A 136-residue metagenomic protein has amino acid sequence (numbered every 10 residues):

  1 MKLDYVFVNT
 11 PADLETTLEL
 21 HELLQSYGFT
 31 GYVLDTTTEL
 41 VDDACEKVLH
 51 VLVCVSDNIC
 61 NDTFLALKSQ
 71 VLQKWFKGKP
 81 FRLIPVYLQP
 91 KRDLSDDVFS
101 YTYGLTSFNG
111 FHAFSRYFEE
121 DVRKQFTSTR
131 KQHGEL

Functional and structural regions predicted by a protein language model:
M1-V6, P11-E19, Q89-L136: C-terminal interaction surface of TIR/SEFIR-family domains
T10-D13, V41-A44, D57, N61 (+2 more regions): Amphipathic alpha-helical protein-protein interaction segments
E19-E22, V41-A44, Q73-K77, D97-Y101: Beta-strand elements of modular eukaryotic interaction domains
E19-K47, N58-F64: Conserved BB-loop
K47, A66-Q70, D121, Q125: Alpha-helical scaffold elements adjacent to nucleotide-binding pockets in ATP/GTP-utilizing enzyme cores
V53-R92: Amphipathic helical hotspot of TIR/SEFIR-family domains
